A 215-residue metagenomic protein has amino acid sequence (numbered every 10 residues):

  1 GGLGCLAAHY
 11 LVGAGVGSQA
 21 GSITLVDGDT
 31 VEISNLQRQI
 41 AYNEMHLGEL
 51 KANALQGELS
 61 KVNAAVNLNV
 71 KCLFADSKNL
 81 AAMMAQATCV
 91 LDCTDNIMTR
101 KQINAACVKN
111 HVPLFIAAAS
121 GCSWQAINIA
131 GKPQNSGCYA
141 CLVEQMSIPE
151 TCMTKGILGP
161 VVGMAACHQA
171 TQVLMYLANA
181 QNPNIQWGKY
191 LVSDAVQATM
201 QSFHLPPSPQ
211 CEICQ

Functional and structural regions predicted by a protein language model:
G1-Q215: Adenine nucleotide-associated cytosolic modules
